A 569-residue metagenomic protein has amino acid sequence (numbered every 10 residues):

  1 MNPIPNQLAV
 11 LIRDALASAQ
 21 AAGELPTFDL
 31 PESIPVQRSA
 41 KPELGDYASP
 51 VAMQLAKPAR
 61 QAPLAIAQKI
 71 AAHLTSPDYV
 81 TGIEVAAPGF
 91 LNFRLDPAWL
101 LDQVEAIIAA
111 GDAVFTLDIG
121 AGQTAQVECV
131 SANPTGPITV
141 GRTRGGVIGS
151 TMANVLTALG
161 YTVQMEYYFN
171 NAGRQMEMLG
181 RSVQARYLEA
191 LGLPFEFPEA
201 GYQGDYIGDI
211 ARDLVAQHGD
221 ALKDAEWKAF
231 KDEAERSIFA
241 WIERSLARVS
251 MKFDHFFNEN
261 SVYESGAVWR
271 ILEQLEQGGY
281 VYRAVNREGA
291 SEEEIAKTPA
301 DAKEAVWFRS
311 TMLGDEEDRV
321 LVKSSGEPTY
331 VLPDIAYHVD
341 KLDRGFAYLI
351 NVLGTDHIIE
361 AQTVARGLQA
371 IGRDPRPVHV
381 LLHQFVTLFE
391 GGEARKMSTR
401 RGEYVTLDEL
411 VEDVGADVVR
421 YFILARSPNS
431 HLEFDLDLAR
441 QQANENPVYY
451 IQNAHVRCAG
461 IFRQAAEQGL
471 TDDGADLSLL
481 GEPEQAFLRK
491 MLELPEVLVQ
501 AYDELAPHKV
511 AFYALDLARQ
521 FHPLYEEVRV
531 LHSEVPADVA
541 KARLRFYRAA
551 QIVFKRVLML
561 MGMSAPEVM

Functional and structural regions predicted by a protein language model:
M1-L101, I108-F115, I119-M569: Non-catalytic interaction-recognition regions
